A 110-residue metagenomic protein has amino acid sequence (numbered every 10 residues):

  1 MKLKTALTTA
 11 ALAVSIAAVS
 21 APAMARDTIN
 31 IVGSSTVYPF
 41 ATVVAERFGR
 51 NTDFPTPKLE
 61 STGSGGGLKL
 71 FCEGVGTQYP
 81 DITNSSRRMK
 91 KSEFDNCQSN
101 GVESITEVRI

Functional and structural regions predicted by a protein language model:
M1, V19, T106-I110: Short intrinsically disordered, low-complexity coil segments enriched in acidic
M1-A10: Bacterial N-terminal signal peptides that target proteins for export
T9-A18: Bacterial N-terminal signal peptides
V19-A25: Sec/Tat signal peptide C-region and signal peptidase I cleavage site
A25-I110: N-terminal segment of the mature folded domain
